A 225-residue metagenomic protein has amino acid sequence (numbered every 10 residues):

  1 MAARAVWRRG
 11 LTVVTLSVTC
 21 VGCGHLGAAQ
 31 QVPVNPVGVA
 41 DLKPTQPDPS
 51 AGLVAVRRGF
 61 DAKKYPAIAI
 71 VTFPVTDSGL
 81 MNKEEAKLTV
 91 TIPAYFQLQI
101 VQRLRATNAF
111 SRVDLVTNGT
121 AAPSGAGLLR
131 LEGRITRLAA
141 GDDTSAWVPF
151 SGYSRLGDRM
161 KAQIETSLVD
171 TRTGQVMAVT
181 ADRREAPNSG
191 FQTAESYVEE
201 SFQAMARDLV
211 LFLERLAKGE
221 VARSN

Functional and structural regions predicted by a protein language model:
A2-T12: Bacterial N-terminal signal peptides that target proteins for export
C20-G22: C-terminal motif of bacterial Sec signal peptides marking the signal peptidase cleavage site
G24-Q99, L211-N225: A structural "domain/chain start" motif
V32-V34, V113-Q175, Q192: Surface-exposed short loop/turn segments
K64-V71, I100, A109, G127-L131 (+2 more regions): Envelope-exposed proteins and targeting segments
P93, Q97, V101, T107 (+2 more regions): Extracytoplasmic/secreted envelope proteins and their assembly/folding machinery, especially bacterial periplasmic
I100-A109, A140, A186, V210-K218: Sec-exported extracytoplasmic/periplasmic mature domains
G152-Q163, L168-R215: Short secondary-structure boundary motifs at beta->alpha junctions and helix caps
